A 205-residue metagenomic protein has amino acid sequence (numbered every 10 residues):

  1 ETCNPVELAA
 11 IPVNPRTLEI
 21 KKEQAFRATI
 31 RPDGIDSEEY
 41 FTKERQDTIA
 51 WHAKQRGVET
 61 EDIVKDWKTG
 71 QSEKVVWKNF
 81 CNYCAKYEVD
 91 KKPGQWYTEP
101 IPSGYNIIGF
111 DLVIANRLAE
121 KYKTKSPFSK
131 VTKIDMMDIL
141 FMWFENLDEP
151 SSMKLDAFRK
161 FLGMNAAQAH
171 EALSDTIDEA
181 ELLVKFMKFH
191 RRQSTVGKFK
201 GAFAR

Functional and structural regions predicted by a protein language model:
E1-Y105, H170: Conserved non-catalytic scaffold segment of RNase H-like nuclease domains
E59, K125, N165-A167: Short coil/loop linkers at secondary-structure junctions
E99-N106, V113-I114, L118, D148-R205: Acidic, Mg2+-coordinating catalytic module of metal-dependent nucleases/exonucleases that use a two-metal-ion mechanism
I107-F110, I139: Short, solvent-exposed loop/turn segments at secondary-structure junctions
F110-T132: Substrate-recognition/cap helix-loop segment adjacent to the acidic, metal-dependent catalytic center of Asp-based
I134-E149: Short alpha-helix plus adjacent loop in nuclease-associated cores
